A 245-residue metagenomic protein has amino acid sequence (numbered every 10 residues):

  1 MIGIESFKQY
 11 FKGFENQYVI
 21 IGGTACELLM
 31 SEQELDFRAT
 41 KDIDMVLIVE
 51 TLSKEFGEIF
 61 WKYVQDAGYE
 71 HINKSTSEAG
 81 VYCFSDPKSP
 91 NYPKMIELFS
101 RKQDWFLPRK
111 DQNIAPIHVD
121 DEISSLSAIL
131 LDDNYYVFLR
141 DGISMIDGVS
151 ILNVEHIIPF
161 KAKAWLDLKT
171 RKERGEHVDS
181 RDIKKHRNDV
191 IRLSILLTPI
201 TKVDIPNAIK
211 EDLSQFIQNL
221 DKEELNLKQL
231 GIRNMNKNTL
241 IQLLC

Functional and structural regions predicted by a protein language model:
M1-C245: Compositionally biased terminal segments of proteins
